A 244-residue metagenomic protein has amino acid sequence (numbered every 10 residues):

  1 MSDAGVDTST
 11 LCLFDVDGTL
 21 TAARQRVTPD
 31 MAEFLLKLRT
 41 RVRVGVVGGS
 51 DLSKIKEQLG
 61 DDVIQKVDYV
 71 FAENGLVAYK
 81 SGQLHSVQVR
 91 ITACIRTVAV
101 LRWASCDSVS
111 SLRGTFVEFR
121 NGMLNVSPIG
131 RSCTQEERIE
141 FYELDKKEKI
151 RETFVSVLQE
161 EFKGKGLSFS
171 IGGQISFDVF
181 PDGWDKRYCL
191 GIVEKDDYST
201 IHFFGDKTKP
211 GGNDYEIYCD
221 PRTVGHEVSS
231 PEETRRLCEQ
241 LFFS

Functional and structural regions predicted by a protein language model:
S2-L11, V27-T28, F180-D182, K186-S244: Mg2+-dependent phosphoryl-transfer enzymes with acidic/Ser/Thr/Gly-rich catalytic loops
T10-V16, R43-V46: Short, hydrophobic/glycine-enriched beta-strand segments
F14-D17, E73-G75, S81, R120 (+1 more regions): Short loop/turn segments at strand-loop or loop-helix junctions that form parts of catalytic or ligand-binding pockets
Q25-T115: Active-site phosphate-binding/coordination module
L35-L59, V70, F116-P128, F169-I175 (+3 more regions): Substrate-recognition element of Asp-dependent hydrolases with the DxDx(T/V) motif
L52, V77, R131-C133, I175-S176 (+1 more regions): Short, solvent-exposed loop/turn segments at secondary-structure junctions
S110-H202: Conserved acidic, metal-coordinating active-site core of Asp-based, Mg2+-dependent phosphoryl-transfer enzymes
